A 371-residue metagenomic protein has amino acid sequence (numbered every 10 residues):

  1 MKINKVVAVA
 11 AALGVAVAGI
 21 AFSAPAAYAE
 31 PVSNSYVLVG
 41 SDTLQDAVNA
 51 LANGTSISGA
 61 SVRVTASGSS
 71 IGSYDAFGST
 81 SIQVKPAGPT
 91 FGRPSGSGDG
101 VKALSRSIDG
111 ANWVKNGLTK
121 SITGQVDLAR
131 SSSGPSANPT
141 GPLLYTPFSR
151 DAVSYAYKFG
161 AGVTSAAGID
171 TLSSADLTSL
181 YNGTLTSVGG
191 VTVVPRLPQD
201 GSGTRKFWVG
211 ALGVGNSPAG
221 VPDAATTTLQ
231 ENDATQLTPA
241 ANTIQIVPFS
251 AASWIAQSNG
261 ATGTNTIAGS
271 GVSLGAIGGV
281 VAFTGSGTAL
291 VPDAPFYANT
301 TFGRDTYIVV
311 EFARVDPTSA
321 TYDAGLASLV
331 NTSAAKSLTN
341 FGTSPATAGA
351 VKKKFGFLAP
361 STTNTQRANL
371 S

Functional and structural regions predicted by a protein language model:
M1-A29: Secretory targeting and sorting signals
A26-S371: Flexible loop/hinge segments at secondary-structure junctions
